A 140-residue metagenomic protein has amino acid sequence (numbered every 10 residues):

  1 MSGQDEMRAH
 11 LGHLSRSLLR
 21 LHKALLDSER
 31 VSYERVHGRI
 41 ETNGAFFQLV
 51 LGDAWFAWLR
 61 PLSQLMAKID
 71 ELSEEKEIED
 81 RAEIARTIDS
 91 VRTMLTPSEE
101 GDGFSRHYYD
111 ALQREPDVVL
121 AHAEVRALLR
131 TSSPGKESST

Functional and structural regions predicted by a protein language model:
M1-T140: Surface-exposed peri-terminal alpha-helical interaction modules
